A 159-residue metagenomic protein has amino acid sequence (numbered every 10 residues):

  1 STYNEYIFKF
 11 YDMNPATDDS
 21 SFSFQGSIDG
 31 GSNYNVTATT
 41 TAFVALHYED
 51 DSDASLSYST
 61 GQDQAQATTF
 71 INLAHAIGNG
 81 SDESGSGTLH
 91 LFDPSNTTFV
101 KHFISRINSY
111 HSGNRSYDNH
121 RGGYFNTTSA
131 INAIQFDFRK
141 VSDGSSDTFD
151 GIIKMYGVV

Functional and structural regions predicted by a protein language model:
S1-V159: Surface-exposed molecular-recognition determinants
